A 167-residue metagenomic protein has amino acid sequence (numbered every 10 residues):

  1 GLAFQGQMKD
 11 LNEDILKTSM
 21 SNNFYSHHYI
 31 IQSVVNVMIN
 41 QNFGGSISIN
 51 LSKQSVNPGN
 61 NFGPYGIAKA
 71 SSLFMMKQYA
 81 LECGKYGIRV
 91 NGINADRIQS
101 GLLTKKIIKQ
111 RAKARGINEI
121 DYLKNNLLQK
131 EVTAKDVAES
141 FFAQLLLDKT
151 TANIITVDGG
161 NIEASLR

Functional and structural regions predicted by a protein language model:
L2, K9-H28, S48, S72 (+2 more regions): Catalytic Tyr-X3-Lys loop
L11, P58-G66, Q78: Active-site loop-to-helix junction immediately N-terminal to the catalytic Tyr of the SDR YXXXK motif in Rossmann-fold
I31, A68: Active-site helix of classical SDR
N36, L81-E82: Alpha-helical segment proximal to the catalytic Tyr-Lys
S52: Residue(s) in the substrate-gating loop at a strand-loop-helix junction that position the organic substrate next
G84, R89, K149-N153: Short, small/polar-rich loop/turn modules that mediate ligand/substrate recognition or access, typified
K85, I98-N126, R167: A glycine/serine/threonine-rich, flexible loop-to-helix segment that serves as the NAD(P) cofactor-binding "lid"
K130-V157, I162: C-terminal substrate-recognition "lid" of short-chain dehydrogenase/reductases
